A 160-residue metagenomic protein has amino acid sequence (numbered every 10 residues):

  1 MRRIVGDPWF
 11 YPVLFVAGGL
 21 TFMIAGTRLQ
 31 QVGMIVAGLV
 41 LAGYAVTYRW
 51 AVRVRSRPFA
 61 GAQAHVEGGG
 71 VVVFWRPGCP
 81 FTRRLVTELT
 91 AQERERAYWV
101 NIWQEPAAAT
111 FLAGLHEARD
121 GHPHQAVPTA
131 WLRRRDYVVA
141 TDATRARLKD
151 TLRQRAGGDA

Functional and structural regions predicted by a protein language model:
M1-F59: N-terminal targeting signals for export/organelle localization
R57-Y98: Local sequence-structure signature of Cys/Sec-based thiol-disulfide redox active-site neighborhoods
R84-T87, T110, A143: Generic recognition of short, well-ordered alpha-helical segments
V86, V100-W103, A160: Replace "small metal-dependent catalytic modules" with "small catalytic or cofactor-binding modules
E95-F111: Thiol-based oxidoreductase modules, predominantly thioredoxin-like and allied folds used for disulfide exchange
A109-G121, K149-L152: Short amphipathic alpha-helix with an adjacent loop that forms part of the alpha/beta core around
L115-R133: Structural micro-motif
W131-A160: Non-catalytic, surface beta->alpha helical segment in thiol-disulfide oxidoreductase systems
